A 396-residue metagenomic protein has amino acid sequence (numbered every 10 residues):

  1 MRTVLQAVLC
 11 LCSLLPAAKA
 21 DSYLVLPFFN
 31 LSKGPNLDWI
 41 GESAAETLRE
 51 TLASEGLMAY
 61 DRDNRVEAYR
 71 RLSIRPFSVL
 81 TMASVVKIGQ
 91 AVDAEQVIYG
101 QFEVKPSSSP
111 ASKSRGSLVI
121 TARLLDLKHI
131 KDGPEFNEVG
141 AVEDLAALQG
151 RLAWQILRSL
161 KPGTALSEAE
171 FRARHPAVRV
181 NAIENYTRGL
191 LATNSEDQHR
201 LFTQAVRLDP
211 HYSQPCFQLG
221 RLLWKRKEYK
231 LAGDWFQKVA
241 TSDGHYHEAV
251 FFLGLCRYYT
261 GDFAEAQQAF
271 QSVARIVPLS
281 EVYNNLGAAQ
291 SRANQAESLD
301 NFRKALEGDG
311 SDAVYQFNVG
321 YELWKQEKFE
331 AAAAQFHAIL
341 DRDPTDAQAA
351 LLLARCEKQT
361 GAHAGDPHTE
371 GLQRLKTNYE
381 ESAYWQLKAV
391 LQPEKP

Functional and structural regions predicted by a protein language model:
A18-Y23, E46, S54, M58 (+4 more regions): C-terminal/domain-edge helix-coil "capping" segments
D21-K87, A91-A111, L127-E138, F171-H175: Short beta-strand->alpha-helix linker/helix-N-cap micro-motif that forms a surface specificity/interaction loop
T193-T203, K225-K238, Y259-S272, S291-K304 (+2 more regions): Structural signature of tandem alpha-helical TPR/SEL1-like repeats, specifically the intra-repeat loop/turn
Y212, Y246, L279-S280, D312 (+1 more regions): Residue-level recognition of tetratricopeptide repeat
P215, A249, V282-Y283, Y315 (+1 more regions): TPR alpha-solenoid repeat register
T345-P396: Terminal, low-structured helical/coil segments at or just beyond the last alpha-helical repeat
